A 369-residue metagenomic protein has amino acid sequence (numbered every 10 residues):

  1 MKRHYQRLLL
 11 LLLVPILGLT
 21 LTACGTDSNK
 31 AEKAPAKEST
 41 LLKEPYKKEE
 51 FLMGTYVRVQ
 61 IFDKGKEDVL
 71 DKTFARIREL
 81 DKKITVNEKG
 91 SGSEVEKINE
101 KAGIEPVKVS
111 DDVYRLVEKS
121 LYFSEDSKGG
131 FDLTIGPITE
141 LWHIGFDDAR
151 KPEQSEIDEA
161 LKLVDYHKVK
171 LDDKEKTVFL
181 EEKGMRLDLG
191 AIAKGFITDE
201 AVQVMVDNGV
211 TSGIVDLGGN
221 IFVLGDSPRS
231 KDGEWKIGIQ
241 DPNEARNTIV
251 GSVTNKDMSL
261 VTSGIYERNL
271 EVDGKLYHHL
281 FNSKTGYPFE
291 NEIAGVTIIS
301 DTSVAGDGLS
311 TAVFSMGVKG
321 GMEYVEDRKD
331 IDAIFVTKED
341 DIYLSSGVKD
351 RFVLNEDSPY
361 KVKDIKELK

Functional and structural regions predicted by a protein language model:
R3-Q6, L21-L187, Q203-V206, T211-S212 (+1 more regions): A contiguous, well-ordered beta/alpha segment that forms the leading edge of an enzyme domain
L11-T20: Bacterial N-terminal signal peptides
I61-D63, I135-T139, E175, A191-A193 (+5 more regions): A mature extracytoplasmic/lumenal domain signature
G145-D147, G225-P228, G233, G347: Short acidic, glycine/serine/threonine-rich loops at helix termini
E181-S227: Active-site neighborhood of thiol-dependent amide/isopeptide-bond enzymes
S212, I237, H278-L280, A333: Generic short beta-strand
D226-Y266: Phosphate/pyrophosphate-binding betaalpha-module
N269-I299: Active-site/ligand-binding-proximal alpha/beta "capping" segment
